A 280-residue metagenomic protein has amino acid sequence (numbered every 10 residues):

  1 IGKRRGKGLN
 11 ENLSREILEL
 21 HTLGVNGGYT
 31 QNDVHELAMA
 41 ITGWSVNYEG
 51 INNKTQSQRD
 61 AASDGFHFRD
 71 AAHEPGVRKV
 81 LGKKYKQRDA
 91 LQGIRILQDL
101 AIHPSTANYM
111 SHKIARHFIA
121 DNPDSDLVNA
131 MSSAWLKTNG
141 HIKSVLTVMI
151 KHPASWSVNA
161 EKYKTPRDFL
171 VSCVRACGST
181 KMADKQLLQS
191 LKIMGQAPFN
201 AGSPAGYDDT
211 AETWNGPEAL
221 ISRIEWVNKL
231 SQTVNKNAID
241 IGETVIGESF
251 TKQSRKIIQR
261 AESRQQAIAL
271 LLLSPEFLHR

Functional and structural regions predicted by a protein language model:
I1-D121: Non-catalytic, conformational "gating/processing" segments within enzyme and secreted inhibitor domains
H103, A107, S111-T138, K143-R280: Flexible, low-complexity segments enriched for small/polar residues
